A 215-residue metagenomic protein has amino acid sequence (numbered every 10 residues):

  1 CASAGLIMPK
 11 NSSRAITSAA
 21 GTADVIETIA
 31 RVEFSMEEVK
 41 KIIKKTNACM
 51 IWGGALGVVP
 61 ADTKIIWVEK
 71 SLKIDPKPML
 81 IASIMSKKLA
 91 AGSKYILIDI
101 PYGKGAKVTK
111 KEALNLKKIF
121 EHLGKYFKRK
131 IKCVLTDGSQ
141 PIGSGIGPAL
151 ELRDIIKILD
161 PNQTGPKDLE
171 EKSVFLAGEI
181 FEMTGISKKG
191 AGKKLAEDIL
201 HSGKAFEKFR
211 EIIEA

Functional and structural regions predicted by a protein language model:
C1-A4, T22-F34, I66-K73, E112-L116: A glycine- and small-aliphatic-rich helix-loop capping segment at beta-alpha/alpha-beta transitions that lines
C1-I16: Active-site cofactor/substrate anionic-group-binding motifs, chiefly glycine- and Lys/Arg-rich phosphate-binding loops
M8-S12, S35, M50-G54, L97-I100 (+1 more regions): General beta-strand structural signal in soluble alpha/beta enzymes
V25, P60-K70, D99-V108, G138-P141: Active-site-proximal beta-alpha loop/turn segments in soluble metabolic enzymes
V25-C49, K118-G124, K128: A glycine-rich helix N-cap at a beta->alpha junction
K45-Y95: Phosphate/diphosphate-binding glycine-rich loops and adjacent basic-rich segments that engage nucleotide
Y95-I96, I100-G105, T109-T136: Functional cores that coordinate and move charged inorganic groups
L123, F127-A215: A glycine- and small/hydrophobic-rich beta-loop-beta segment that serves as a flexible "lid/hinge" or phosphate-binding
